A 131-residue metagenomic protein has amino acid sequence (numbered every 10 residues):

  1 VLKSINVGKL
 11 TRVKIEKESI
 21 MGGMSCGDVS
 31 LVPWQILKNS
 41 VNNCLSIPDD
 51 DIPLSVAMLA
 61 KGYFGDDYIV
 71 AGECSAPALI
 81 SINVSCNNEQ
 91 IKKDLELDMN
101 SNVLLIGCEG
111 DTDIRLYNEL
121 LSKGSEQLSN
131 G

Functional and structural regions predicted by a protein language model:
V1-N39, K92-E126: Glycine-rich phosphate/pyrophosphate-binding loop at beta-loop-alpha junctions
S30-E96: Active-site-adjacent helical/loop segments in soluble small-molecule enzymes
